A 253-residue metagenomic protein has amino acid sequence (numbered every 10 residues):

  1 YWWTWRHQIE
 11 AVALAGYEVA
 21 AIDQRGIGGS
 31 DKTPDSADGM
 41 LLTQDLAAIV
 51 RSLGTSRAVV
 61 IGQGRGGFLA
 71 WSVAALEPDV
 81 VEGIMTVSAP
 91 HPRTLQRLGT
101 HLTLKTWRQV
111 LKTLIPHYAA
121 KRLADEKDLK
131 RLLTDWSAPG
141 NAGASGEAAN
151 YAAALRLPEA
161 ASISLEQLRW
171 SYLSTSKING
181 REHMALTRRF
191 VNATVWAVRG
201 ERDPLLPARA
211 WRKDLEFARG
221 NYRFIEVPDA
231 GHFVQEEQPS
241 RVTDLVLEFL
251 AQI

Functional and structural regions predicted by a protein language model:
Y1-G29: Conserved HGGG/HGGXW glycine-rich cap/lid loop of the alpha/beta-hydrolase fold
W2, F68, A230-G231: A short, glycine- and basic residue-enriched loop/turn that sits immediately adjacent to a domain's principal
T4, D45, I163, R241 (+1 more regions): Charged catalytic carboxylate motif
H7-E10, L14, A48, A75-D79 (+3 more regions): Short, well-ordered alpha-helices that flank and scaffold nucleotide-derived cofactor binding pockets
A13, R169-Y172, L250: Residue-level detector of secondary-structure transition/capping positions
A20, I27-I61, R65-E226, Q235: Flexible "cap/lid" subdomain of the alpha/beta-hydrolase fold that forms the substrate-access gate
L53, L245-I253: C-terminal alpha-helix
A230-P239, T243: Catalytic histidine-centered segment of alpha/beta-hydrolase-like enzymes
